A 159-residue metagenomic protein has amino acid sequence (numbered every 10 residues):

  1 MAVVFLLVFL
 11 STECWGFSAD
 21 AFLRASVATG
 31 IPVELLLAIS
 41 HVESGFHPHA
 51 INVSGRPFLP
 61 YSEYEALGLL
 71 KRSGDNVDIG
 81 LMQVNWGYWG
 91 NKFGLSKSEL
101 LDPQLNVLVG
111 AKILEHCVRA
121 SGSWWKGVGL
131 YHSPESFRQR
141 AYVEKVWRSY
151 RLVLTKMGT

Functional and structural regions predicted by a protein language model:
M1-A2: Bacterial N-terminal signal peptides that target proteins for export
L10-E13: N-terminal signal peptide c-region/cleavage motif recognized by signal peptidases
W15-T159: Catalytic glycan-binding domains that act on GlcNAc-containing polysaccharides
